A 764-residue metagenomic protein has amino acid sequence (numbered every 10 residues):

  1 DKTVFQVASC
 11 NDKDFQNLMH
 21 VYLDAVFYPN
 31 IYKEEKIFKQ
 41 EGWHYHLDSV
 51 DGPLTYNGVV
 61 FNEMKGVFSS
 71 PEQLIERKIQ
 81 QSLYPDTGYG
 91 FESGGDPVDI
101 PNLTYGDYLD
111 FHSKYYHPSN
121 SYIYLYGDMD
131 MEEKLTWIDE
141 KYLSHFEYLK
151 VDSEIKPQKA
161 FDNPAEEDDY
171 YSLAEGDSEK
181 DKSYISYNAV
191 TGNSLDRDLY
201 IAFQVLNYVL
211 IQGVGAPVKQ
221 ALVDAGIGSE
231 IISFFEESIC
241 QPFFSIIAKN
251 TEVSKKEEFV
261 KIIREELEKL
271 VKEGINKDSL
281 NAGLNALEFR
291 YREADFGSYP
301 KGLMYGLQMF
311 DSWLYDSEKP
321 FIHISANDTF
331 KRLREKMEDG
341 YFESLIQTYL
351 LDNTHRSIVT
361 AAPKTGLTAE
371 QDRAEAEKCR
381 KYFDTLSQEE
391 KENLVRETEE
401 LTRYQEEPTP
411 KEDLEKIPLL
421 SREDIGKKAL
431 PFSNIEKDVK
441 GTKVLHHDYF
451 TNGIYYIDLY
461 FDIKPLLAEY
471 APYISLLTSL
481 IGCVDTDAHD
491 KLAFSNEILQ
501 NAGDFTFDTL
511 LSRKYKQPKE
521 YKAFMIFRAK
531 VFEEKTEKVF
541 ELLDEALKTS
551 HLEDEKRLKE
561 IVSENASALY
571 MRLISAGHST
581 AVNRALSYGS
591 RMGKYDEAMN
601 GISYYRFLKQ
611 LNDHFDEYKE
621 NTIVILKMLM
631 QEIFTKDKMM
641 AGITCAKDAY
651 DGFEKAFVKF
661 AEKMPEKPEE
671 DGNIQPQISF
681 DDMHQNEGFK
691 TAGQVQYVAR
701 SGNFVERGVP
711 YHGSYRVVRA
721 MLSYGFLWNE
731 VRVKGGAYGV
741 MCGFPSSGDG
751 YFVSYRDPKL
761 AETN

Functional and structural regions predicted by a protein language model:
D1-Y28, E35-L47, Q73-V98, N120-Y126 (+9 more regions): M16 family metallopeptidases and their MPP-like homologs
Y45-N120, Y124-E175, E179-D181, S186: Hydrophobic, small-residue-rich alpha-helical packing segments that form membrane-like cores
N57, G106-K141, D596, N600-G601 (+1 more regions): Non-catalytic, conformational "gating/processing" segments within enzyme and secreted inhibitor domains
F61-Q73, V151-G215, P300-K319, H323 (+7 more regions): His/Glu-based metal-binding/catalytic segments typifying zinc-dependent metallopeptidases
D110, Y122, M131-D152, E273 (+4 more regions): Extended, regular secondary-structure scaffolds
D110-H112, S172-G176, I231-E236, L445-H447 (+4 more regions): Short beta-strand/turn micro-motifs at beta-sheet edges
I346-Y349: Core subunits and conserved enzymes of cellular information-processing and envelope-translocation systems across
